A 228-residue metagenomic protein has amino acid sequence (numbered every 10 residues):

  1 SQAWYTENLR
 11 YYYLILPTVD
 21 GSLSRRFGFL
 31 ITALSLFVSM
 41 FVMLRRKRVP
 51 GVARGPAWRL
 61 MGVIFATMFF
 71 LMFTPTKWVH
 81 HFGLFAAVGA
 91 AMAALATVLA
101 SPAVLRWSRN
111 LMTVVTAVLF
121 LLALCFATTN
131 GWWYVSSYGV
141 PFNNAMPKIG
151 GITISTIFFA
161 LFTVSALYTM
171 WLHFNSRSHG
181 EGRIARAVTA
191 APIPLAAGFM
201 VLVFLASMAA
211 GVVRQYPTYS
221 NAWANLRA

Functional and structural regions predicted by a protein language model:
Q2-S24, S137-G150: Juxtamembrane membrane-water interface segments that cap and precede transmembrane helices
G28-G51, S165-H173: Hydrophobic, aromatic-rich transmembrane alpha-helices and their immediate juxtamembrane boundary segments
M43, F69-W78, A103: Hydrophobic alpha-helical transmembrane segments
R48-L71, F120-L121, M200-F204: Transmembrane alpha-helix segments characteristic of polytopic inner-membrane glycan-assembly/cell-envelope
W78-V98: Hydrophobic/aromatic-rich transmembrane helices and adjacent perimembrane loops
V79-H81, A100-L111, V135-S137: A cytosolic-side transmembrane-helix exit/cap motif
A94-P102, A127-T129: Juxtamembrane membrane-interface segments at transmembrane alpha-helix termini
R109-A228: Transmembrane helical bundles and short interhelical boundary loops of multi-pass, membrane-embedded
